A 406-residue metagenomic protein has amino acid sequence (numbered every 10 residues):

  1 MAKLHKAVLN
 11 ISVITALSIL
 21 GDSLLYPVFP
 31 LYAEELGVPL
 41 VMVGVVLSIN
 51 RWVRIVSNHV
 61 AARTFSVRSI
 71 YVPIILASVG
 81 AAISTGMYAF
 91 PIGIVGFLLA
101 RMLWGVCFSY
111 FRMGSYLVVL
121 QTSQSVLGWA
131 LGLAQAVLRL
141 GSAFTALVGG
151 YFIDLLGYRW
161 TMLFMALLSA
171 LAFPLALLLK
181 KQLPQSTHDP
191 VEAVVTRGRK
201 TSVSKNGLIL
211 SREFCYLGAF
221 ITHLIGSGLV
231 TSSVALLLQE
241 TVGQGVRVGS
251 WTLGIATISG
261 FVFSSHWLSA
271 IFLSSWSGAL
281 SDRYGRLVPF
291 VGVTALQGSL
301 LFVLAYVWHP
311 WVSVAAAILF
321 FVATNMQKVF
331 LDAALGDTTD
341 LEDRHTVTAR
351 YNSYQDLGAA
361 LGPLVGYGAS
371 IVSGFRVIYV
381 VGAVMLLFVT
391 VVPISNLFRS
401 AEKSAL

Functional and structural regions predicted by a protein language model:
M1-H5, L183-L217, L406: Juxtamembrane intracellular "pre-TM" segments in multi-pass secondary transporters
G37, S69, F90-I92, Q124 (+2 more regions): Helix-breaking motifs and short loop linkers at transmembrane-helix boundaries and internal kinks in secondary membrane
P39-I49, Q244-H266: Loop-to-transmembrane helix entry
S57-S69, I153, F272-G285: Helix-to-loop junctions at the C-terminal end of transmembrane segments in multipass secondary transporters
V72-G86, A166, V288-V303: Structural signature of the two symmetry-related core transmembrane helices
V95-L103, W311-L319: Paired small-residue
M102-L138: Cytoplasmic helix-loop-helix junction between adjacent transmembrane helices in 12-TM secondary transporters
T161-L178, I378-S395: Symmetry-related core transmembrane helices of the 12-TM Major Facilitator Superfamily/SLC fold
